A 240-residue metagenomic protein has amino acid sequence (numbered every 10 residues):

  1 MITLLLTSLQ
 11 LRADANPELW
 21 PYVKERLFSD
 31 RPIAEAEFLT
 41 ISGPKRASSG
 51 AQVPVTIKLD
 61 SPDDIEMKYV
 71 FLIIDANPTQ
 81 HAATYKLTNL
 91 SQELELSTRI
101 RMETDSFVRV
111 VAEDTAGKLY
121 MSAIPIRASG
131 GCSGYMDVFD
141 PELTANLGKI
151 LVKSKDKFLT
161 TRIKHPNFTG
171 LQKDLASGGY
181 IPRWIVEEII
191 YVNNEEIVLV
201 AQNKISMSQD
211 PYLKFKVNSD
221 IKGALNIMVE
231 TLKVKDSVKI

Functional and structural regions predicted by a protein language model:
S8-Q10: N-terminal signal peptide c-region/cleavage motif recognized by signal peptidases
V23-Q52, M136-K155: N-terminal edge beta-strand
S42, P54-S61, T160-P166, K173-S177: Short edge beta-strand/loop segments characteristic of extracellular beta-sandwich folds
G50, E103-F107, D156, D220-A224: Extracellular Ig-like/FN3 beta-sandwich strand-entry sites
Y69-I73, E187-Y191: Beta-strand signatures of extracellular beta-sandwich domains
T88-S97, I205-K216: Aromatic sugar-binding surface patches on proteins that engage polysaccharides or sugar-phosphate polymers
P125-G131, K239-I240: Short beta-strand edge segments in extracellular beta-sheet folds
